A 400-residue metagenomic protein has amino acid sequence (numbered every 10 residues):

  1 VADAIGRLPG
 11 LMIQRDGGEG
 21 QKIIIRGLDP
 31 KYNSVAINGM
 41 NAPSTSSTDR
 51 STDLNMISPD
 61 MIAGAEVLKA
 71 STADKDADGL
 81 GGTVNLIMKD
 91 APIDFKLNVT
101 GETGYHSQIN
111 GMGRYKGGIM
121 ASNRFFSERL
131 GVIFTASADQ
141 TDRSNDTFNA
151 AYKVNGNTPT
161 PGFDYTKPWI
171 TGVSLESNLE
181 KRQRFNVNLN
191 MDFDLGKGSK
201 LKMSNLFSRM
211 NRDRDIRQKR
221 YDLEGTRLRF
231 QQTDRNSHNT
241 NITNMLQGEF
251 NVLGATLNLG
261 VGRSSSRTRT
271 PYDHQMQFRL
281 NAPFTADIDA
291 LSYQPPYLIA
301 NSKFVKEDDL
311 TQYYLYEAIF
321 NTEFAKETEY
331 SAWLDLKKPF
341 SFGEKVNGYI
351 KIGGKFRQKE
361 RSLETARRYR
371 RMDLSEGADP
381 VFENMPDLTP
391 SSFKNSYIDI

Functional and structural regions predicted by a protein language model:
A2-A4, Q21-I24, A36, T52-N55 (+2 more regions): N-terminal periplasmic accessory domains that precede and gate Gram-negative outer-membrane beta-barrel machines
A2-N41: Extracytoplasmic beta-strand/coil segments of soluble accessory domains associated with Gram-negative outer-membrane
M12-I13, N41-K69: Short acidic/polar hinge/loop motifs at secondary-structure boundaries that mediate gating or recognition
E66, K89-N123, F134-A136: Short strand-turn segments of transmembrane beta-barrel domains in outer membranes, especially the first one or two
A91-K96, F126-L130, K197-G198, L253-N258 (+3 more regions): Short loop/turn motifs that connect adjacent beta-strands in outer-membrane beta-barrel proteins
T103-S107, A138-D142, F207-N211, V252 (+5 more regions): Transmembrane beta-strands of outer-membrane beta-barrel pores
N110-I216, N236-F250: Transmembrane beta-barrel wall of Gram-negative outer-membrane proteins
P159-I170, A286-E317, E364-Y369, D373-I400: Flexible glycine-rich, low-complexity coil/linker segments exposed to the extracellular/periplasmic environment
